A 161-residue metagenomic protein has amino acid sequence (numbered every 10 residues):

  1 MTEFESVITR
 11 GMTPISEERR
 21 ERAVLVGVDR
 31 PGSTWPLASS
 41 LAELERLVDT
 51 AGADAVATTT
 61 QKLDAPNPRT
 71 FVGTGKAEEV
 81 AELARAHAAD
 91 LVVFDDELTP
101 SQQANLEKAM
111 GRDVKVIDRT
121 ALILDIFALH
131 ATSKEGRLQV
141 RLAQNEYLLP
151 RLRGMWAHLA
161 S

Functional and structural regions predicted by a protein language model:
M1-D125: N-terminal accessory targeting/assembly segments
T120-S161: Extended, highly charged alpha-helical segments
